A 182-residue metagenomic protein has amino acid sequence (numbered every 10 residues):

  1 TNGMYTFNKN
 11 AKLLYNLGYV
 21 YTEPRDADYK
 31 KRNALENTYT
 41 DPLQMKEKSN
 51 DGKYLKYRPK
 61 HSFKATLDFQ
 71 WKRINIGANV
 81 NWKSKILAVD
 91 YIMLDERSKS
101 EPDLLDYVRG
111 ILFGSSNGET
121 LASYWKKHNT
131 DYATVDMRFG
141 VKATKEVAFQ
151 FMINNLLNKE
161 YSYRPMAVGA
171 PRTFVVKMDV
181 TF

Functional and structural regions predicted by a protein language model:
T1-I92: Gram-negative outer-membrane beta-barrel transporters
W82-A122, K126-F182: C-terminal beta-signal and adjacent terminal beta-strands/loops of Gram-negative outer-membrane beta-barrel proteins
